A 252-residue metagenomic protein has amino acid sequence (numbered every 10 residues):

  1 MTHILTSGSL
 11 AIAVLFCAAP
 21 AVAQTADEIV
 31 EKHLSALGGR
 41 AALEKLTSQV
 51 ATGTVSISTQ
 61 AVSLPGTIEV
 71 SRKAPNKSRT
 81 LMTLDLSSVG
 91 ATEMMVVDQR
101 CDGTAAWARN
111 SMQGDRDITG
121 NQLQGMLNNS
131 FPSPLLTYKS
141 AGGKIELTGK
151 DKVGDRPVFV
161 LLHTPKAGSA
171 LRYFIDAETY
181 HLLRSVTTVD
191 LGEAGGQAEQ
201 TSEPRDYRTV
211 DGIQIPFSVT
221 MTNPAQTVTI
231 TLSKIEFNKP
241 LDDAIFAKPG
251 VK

Functional and structural regions predicted by a protein language model:
M1-S7: Positively charged n-region of N-terminal signal peptides that target proteins for export
S7-A18: Bacterial N-terminal signal peptides
A19-A23: Sec/Tat signal peptide C-region and signal peptidase I cleavage site
E28-G114, G142, E146-L147: N-terminal mature ectodomain segment of secretory-pathway/periplasmic proteins
L86-G90, V97-T104, D117, L123-G125 (+4 more regions): Catalytic loop of the DD-peptidase/beta-lactamase superfamily, centered on the K-T-G motif and neighboring
W107-S133: Acidic/charged, solvent-exposed loop-and-adjacent secondary-structure segments enriched in E/D, K/R, S/T, and G/P
Q124-L162, L182-R184: Short, conserved active-site entrance elements at the starts or edges of catalytic domains
G154-G250: Gly/Pro-enriched, hydrophobic low-complexity segments that function as extracytoplasmic propeptides/linkers
